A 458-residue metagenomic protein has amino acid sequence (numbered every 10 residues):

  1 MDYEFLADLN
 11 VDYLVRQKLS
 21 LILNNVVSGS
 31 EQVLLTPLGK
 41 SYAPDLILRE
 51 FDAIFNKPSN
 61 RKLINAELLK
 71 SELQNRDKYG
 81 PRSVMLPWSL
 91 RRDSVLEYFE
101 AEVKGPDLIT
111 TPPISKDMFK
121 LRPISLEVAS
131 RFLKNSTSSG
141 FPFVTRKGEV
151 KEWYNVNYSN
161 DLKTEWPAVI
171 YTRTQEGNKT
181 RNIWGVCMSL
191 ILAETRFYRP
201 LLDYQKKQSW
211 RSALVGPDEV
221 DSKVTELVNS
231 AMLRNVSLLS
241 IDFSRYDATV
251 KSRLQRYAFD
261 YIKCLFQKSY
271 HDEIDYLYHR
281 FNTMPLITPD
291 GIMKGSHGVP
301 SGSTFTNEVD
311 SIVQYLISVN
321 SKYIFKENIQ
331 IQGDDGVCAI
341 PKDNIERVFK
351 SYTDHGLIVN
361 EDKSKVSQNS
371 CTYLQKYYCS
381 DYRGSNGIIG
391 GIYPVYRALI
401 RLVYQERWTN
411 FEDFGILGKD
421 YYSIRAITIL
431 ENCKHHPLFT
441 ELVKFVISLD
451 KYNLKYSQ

Functional and structural regions predicted by a protein language model:
M1-Q458: Viral RNA-dependent RNA polymerase
